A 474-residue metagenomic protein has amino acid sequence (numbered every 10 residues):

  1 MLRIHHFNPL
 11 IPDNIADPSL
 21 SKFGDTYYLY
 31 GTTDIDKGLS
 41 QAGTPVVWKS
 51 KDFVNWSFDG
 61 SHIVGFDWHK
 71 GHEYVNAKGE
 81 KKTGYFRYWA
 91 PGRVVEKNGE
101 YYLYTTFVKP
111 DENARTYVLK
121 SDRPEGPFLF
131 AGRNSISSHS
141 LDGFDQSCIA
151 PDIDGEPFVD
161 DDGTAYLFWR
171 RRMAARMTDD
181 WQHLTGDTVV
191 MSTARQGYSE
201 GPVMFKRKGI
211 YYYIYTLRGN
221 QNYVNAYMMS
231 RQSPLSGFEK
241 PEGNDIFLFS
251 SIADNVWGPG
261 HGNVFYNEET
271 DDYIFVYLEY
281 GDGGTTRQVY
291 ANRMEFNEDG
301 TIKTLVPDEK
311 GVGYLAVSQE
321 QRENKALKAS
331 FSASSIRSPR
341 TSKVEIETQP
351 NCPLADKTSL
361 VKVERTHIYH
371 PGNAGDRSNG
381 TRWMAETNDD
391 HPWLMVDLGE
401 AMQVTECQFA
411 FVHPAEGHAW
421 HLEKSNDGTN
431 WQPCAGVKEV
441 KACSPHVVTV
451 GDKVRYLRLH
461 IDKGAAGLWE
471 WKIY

Functional and structural regions predicted by a protein language model:
M1-Y88, V94-G197, K206-Y211, T216-A253 (+3 more regions): Beta-rich carbohydrate-recognition and catalytic domains
F66, R218, E298, F411 (+2 more regions): Residues that line or immediately flank small-molecule/substrate-binding pockets and catalytic motifs
A114, G258-G260, R287, G417-A419: Short, surface-exposed coil-to-beta transition loops
Y314-G399, V412-A415, G436, A442 (+1 more regions): Disordered, acidic Ser/Thr/Pro-rich linker "stalks" and the adjacent N-terminal cap of the next globular domain
D376-P433, A442-Y474: Aromatic, loop-rich ligand-recognition surfaces of beta-strand-rich domains
